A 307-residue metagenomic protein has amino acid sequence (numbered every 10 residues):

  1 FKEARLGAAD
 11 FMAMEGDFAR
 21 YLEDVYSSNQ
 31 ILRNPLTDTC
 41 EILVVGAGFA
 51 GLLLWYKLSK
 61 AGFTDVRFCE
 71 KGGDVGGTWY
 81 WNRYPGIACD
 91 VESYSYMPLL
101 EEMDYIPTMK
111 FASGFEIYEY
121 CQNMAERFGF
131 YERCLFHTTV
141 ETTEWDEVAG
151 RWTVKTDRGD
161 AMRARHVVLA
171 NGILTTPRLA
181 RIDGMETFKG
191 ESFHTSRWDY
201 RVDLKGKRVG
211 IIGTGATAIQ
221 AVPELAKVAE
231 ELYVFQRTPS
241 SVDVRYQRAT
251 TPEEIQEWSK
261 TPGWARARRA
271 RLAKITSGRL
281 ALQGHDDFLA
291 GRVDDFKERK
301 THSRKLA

Functional and structural regions predicted by a protein language model:
F1-I42, A47, Y56-M185, R201 (+2 more regions): N-terminal FAD-binding dinucleotide-binding subdomain shared by FAD-dependent oxidases/monooxygenases
G51-L52, A218: N-terminal Rossmann-fold NAD(P) dinucleotide-binding loop
W198: Short, acidic/glycine-rich phosphate-metal binding loop used to engage nucleotide
R208-A229: Rossmann-like NAD(P)H-binding beta-loop-alpha module
